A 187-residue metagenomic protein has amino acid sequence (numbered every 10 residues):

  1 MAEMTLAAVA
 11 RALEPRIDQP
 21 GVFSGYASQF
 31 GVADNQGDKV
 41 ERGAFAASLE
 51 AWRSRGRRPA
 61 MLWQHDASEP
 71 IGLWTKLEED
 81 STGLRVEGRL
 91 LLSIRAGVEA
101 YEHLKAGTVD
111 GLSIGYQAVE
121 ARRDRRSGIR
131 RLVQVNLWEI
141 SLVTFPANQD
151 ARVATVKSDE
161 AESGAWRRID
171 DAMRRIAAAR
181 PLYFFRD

Functional and structural regions predicted by a protein language model:
A2-M4: Terminal, non-catalytic protein-protein interaction segments that mediate quaternary/complex assembly
L6-S24, P59, T75-I176, P181 (+1 more regions): Residue microenvironments linked to proteolytic maturation and disulfide-stabilized extracellular modules
P20-A46: N-terminal "first-domain core" detector
A27-Q29, W63-H65, G88: Pocket-edge structural micro-motifs
V32-D34, S68-P70, A121-R123: Flexible loop/turn segments at secondary-structure boundaries
K39-D66: Small/polar-rich, solvent-exposed N-terminal microdomains that initiate assembly or binding
K39-R42, W74-E78: Glycine-rich loop at the start of a catalytic domain that most often binds anionic cofactors/ligands
W63-G72, L77: A surface-exposed loop-and-adjacent beta-strand signature within N-terminal beta-sandwich domains that mediate ligand
